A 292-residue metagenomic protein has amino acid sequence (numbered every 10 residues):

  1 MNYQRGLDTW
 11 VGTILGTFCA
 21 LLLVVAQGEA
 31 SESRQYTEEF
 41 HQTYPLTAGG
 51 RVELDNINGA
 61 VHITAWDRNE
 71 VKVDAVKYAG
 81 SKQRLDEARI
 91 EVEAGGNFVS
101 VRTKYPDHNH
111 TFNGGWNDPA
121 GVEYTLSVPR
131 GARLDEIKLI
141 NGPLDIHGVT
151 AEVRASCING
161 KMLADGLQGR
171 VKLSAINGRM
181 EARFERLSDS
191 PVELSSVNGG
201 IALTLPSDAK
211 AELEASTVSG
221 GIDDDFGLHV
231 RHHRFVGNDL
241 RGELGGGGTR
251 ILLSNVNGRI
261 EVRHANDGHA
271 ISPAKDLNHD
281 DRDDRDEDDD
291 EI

Functional and structural regions predicted by a protein language model:
N2-I292: Intrinsically disordered, low-complexity terminal regions
